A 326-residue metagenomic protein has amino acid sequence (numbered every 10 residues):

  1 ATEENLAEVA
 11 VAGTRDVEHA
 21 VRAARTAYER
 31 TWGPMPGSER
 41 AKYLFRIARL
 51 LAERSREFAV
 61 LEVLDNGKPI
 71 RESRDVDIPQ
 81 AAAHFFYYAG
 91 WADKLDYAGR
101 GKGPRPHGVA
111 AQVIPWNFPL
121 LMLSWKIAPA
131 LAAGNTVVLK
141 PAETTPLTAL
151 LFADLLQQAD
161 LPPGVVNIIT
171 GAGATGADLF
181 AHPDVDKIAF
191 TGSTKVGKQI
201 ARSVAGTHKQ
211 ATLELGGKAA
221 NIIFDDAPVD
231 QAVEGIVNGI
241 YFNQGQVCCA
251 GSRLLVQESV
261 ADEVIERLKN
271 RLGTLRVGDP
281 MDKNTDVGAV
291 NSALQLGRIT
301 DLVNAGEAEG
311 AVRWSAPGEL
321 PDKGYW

Functional and structural regions predicted by a protein language model:
A1-V9, K42-R46, A83, K94-I114 (+4 more regions): Terminal low-complexity tails and localization/encapsulation signals of metabolic enzymes
E3, R40, E62, G134 (+6 more regions): Residue-level signal for inorganic ion chemistry
L6-L95: Glycine-rich loop-to-alpha-helix module at the N-terminal edge of alpha/beta enzyme cores
E18-V21, A41-A48, A52, A59 (+10 more regions): Hydrophobic face of alpha-helices
R30, G90-Y97, Q158, N238 (+2 more regions): Conserved helix-loop functional segments at active or binding sites
E53, F86, G90-G99, G273-V277 (+1 more regions): Proline-centered turn/helix-capping motifs that create local helix->coil transitions or kinks
K94-Q231, N284: Rossmann-like NAD(P) dinucleotide-binding subdomain of oxidoreductase/dehydrogenase enzymes
S193-W326: ALDH superfamily catalytic-core signature
